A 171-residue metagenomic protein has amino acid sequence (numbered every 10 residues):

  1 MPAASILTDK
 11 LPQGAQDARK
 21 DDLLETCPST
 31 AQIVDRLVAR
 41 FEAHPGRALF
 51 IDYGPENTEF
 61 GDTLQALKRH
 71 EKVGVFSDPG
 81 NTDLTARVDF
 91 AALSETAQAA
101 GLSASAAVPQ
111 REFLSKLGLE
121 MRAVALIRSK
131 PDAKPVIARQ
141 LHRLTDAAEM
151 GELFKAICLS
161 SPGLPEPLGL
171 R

Functional and structural regions predicted by a protein language model:
M1-L7: Short phosphate-coordinating micro-motif centered on Lys-Gly-acidic
L7-R171: Long, Lys/Arg- and hydrophobic-enriched amphipathic alpha-helices
